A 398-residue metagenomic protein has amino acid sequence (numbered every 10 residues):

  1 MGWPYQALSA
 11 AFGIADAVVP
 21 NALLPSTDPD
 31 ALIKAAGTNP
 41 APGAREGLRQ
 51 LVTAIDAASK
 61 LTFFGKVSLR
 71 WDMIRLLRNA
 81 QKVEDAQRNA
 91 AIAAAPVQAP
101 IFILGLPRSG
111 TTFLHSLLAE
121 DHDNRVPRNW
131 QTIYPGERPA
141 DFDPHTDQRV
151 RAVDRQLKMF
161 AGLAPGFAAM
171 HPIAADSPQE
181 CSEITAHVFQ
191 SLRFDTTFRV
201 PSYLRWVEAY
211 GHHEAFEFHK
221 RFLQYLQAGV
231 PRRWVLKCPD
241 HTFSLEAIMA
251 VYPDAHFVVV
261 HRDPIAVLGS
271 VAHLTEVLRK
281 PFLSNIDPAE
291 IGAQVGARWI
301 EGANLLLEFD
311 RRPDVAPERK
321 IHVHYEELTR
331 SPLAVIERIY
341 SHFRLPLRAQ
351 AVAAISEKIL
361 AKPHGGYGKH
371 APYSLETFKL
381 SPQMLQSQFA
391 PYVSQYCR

Functional and structural regions predicted by a protein language model:
M1-D85, R199-F216, L223, Q227 (+2 more regions): PAPS-dependent sulfotransferases, especially Golgi type II membrane carbohydrate sulfotransferases
D85-A94: Pre-Walker A adenine-sensing motif
Q98-I101, P231: Pre-Walker A (Motif I) flank of P-loop NTPase domains
I103-E120: Glycine-rich phosphate-binding P-loop
L104-L106, V235-P239, Y325: Short His-Asn-centered micro-motif
E120-W130: Post-Walker A helix-loop "phosphate-sensing" segment adjacent to the P-loop in P-loop NTPases
Q131-W234: PAPS-dependent sulfation machinery
K237-C238, I248-H273: Conserved phosphate-donor/acceptor-positioning beta-strand/loop module used by diverse small-molecule
